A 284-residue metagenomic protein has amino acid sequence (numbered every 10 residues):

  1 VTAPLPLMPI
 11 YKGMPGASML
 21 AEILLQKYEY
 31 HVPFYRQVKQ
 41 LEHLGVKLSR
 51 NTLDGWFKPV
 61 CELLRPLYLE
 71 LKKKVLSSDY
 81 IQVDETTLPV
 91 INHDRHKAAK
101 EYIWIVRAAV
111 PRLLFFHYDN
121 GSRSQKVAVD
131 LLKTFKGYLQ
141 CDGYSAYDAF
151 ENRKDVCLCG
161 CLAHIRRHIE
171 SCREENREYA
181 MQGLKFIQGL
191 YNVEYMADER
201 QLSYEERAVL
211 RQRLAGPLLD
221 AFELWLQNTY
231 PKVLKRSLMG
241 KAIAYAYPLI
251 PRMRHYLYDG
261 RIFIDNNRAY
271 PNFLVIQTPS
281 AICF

Functional and structural regions predicted by a protein language model:
T2-F284: Catalytic center-proximal scaffold of phosphoryl-transfer enzymes
